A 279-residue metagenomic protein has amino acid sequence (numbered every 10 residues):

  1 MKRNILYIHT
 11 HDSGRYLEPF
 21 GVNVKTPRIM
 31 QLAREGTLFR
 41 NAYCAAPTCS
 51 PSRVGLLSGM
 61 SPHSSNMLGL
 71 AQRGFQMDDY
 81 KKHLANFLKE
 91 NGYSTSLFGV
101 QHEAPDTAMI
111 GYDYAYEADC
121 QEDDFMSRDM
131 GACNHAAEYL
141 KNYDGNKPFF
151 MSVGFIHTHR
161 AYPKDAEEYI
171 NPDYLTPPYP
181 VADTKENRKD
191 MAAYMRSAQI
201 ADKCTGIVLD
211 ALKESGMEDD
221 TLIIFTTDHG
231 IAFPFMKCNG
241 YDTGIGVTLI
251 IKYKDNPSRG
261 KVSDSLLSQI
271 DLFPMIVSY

Functional and structural regions predicted by a protein language model:
M1-Y279: Formylglycine-dependent sulfatase
